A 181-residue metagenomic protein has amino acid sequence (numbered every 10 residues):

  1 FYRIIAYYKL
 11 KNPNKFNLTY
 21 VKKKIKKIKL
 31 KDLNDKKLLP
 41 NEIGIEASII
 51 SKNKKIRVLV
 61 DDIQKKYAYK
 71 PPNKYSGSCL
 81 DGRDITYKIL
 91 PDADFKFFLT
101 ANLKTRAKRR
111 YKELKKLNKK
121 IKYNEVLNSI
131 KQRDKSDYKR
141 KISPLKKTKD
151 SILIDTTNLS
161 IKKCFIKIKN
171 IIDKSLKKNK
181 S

Functional and structural regions predicted by a protein language model:
Y2-S78, D84, K104, K108 (+2 more regions): ATP-dependent small-molecule kinase phosphotransfer cores that center on conserved nucleotide phosphate-binding segments
N14, E113, L117: Basic phosphate/pyrophosphate-binding loop/patch that engages nucleotide-derived ligands
I49, F98, I152-L153: Short aromatic/hydrophobic contact patches that present stacked aromatics for nucleic-acid/ligand binding
I85-P91: SF2 helicase motor core recognition
Y87, S143-L145: Replace "in large, NTP-powered and nucleic-acid-processing enzymes" with "in large, NTP-powered factors and other
P91-K112, K120-Q132: Conserved phosphate-donor/acceptor-positioning beta-strand/loop module used by diverse small-molecule
D94, K147-K162: Phosphate-binding beta-loop-alpha motif at adenosine-nucleotide cofactor sites
K167-K178: C-terminal alpha-helix
